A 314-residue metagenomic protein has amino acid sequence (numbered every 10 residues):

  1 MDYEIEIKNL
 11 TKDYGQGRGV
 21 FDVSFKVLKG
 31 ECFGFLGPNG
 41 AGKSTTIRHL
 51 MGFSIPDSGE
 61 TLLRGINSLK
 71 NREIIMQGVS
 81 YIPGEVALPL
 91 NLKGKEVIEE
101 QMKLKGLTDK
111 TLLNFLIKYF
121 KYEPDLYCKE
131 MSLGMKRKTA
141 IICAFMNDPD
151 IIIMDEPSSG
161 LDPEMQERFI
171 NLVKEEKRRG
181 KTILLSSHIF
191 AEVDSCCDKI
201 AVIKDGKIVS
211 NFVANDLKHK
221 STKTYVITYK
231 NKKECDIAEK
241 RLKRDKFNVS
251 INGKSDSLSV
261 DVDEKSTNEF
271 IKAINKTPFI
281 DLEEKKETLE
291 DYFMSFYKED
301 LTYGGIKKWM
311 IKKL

Functional and structural regions predicted by a protein language model:
M1-T11, E299-L314: ABC-family P-loop ATPase nucleotide-binding domain
I5, K12-K204, S210: ABC transporter nucleotide-binding domains
M76, I98, I117, K218 (+2 more regions): Conserved protein kinase catalytic domain
S80, M102, G106, K121 (+5 more regions): A generic structural signal for secondary-structure junctions that act as hinges or helix/strand caps at the edges
K93, V213, K285-T288: Short loop/turn segments at beta->alpha junctions
I98, L113, A214, N268 (+1 more regions): Generic structural marker for isolated residues within well-ordered, non-membrane alpha-helices of soluble domains
I170-D261: ABC transporter nucleotide-binding domain
Y225-Y303: Short, charged/small-residue-rich alpha-helical element at the C-terminal edge of ABC transporter nucleotide-binding
